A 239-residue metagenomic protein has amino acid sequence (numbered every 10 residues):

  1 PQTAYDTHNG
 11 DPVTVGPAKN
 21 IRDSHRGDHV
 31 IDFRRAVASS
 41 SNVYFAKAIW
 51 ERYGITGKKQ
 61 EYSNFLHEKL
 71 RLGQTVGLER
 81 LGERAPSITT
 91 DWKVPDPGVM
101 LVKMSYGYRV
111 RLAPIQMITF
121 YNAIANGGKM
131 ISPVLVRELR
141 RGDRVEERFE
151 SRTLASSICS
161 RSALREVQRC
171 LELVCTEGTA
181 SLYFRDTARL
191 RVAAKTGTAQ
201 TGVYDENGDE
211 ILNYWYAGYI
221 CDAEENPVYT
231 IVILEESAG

Functional and structural regions predicted by a protein language model:
P1-E235: Beta-lactam-recognizing serine transpeptidase/beta-lactamase-like catalytic domain environment
